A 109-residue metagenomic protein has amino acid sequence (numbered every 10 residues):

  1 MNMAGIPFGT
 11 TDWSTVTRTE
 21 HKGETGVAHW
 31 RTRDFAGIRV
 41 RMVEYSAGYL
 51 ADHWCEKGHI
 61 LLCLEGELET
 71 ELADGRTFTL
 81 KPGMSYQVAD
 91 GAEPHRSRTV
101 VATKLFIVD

Functional and structural regions predicted by a protein language model:
M1-M42: A short, N-terminal "cap"/entry segment at the start of jelly-roll beta-barrel domains of the cupin/DSBH fold
A36-C55, A89-A92: Conserved short histidine dyad/triad with adjacent acidic residue
Y45, W54-T70: Short, conserved beta-strand element in jelly-roll/cupin
L50, E67-E71, S85: Short beta-strand segments in beta-sandwich/barrel cores
D74-G91: Short acidic-glycine-tyrosine-enriched beta hairpin
D90-D109: Ligand-binding loop in jelly-roll beta-barrel domains
